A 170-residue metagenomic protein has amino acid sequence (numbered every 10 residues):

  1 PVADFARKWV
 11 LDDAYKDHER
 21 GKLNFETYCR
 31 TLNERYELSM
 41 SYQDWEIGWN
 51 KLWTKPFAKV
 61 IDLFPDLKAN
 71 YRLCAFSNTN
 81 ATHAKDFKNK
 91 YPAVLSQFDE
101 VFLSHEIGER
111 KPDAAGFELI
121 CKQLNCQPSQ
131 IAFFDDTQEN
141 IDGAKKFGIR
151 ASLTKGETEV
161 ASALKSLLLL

Functional and structural regions predicted by a protein language model:
P1-D62, A69, N80-A84: N-terminal helical cap/lid subdomain that shapes the substrate entry/recognition surface in HAD-like hydrolases
D13, T27, T31, D62 (+6 more regions): Alpha-helical elements of Rossmann-like donor-binding domains used by nucleotide-donor carbohydrate transfer enzymes
L38, C126, L169-L170: Helix N-cap/coil-helix junction residues
A69-N70, Q97: Structured helix-beta-strand junction loops
C74-N78, D135: Short beta-strand segments
A81-I131: Substrate-recognition "cap/lid" segment bordering the active-site pocket of phosphatases
P128-K165: Acidic, Mg2+-coordinating phosphoryl-transfer loop and its flanking beta/alpha structural elements, shared across
